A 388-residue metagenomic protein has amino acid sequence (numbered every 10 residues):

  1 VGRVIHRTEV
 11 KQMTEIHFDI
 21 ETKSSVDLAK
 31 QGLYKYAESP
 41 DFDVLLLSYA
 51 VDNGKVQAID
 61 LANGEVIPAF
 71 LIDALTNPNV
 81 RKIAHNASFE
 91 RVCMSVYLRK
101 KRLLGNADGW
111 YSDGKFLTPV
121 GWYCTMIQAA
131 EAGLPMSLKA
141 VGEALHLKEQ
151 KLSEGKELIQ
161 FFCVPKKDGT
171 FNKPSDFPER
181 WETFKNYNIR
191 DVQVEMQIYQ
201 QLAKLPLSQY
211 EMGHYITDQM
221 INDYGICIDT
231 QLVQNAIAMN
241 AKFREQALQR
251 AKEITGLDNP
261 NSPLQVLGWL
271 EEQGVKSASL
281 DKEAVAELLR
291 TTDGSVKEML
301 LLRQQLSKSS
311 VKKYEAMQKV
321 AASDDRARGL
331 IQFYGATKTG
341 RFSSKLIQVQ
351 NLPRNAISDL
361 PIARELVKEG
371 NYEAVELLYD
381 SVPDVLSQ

Functional and structural regions predicted by a protein language model:
I5, E9-L28, S39, L46-S48 (+2 more regions): Conserved "right-hand" nucleotidyltransferase catalytic core of DNA-directed polymerases
S25-A29, A58-L61: Cytochrome P450 core scaffold surrounding the K-helix E-X-X-R motif and the conserved "meander" helix-loop region
G32-K35: Short, conserved, GDST-rich strand-edge loop motifs in beta-rich repeat architectures
F42-A203, S358-D359, L366, G370-Y372: Active-site-proximal helix-loop-helix substrate-binding element of RNase H-like nuclease domains
